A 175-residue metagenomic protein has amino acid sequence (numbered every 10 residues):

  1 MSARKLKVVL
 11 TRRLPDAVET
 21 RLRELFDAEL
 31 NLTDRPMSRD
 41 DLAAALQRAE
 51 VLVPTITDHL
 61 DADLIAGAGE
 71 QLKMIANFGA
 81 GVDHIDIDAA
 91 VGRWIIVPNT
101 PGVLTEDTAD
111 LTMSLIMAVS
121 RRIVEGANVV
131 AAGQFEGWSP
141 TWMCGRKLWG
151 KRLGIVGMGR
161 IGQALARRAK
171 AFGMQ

Functional and structural regions predicted by a protein language model:
M1-V51: N-terminal glycine-/charge-rich "phosphate-binding" loop or analogous flexible N-terminal tail
D16, R35-D40, D58-A62, W138-T141: Structural motif corresponding to alpha-helix initiation and N-cap regions
E19-T20, A43, D88-A89, C144-R146 (+1 more regions): Short secondary-structure boundary/capping segments
R21, L111, L115, A164 (+1 more regions): Rossmann-fold NAD(P)-dependent oxidoreductase module
D27, I96, Q175: Residue-level detector of anion-binding/catalytic polar loops
E50-A131, G145, W149: Phosphate/diphosphate ligand-binding glycine-rich loop within oxidoreductases
V129-S139: A short, charged, Gly/Pro-tolerant segment at domain boundaries
W138-Q175: Rossmann-like dinucleotide/phosphate-binding beta-alpha-beta segment
